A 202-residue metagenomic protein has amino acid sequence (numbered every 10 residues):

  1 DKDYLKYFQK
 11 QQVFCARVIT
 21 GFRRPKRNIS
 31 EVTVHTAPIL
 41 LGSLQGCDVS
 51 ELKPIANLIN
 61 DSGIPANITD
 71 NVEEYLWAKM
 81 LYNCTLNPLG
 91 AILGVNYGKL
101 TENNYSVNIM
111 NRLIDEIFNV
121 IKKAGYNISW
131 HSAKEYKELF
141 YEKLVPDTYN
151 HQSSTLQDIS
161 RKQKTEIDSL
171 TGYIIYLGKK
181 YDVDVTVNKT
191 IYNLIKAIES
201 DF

Functional and structural regions predicted by a protein language model:
D1-I29: Rossmann-like NAD(P)(H) cofactor-binding subdomain of soluble oxidoreductases
Q9, S30-V34, C84-L86: Short, hinge-like loop/turn segments at secondary-structure boundaries
R17-F22, Q45, V72-E74, L86 (+1 more regions): Glycine-rich beta-alpha junction loops
N28-A56, V107: Short beta-strand and adjoining strand-loop segment in the mid-core of the Rossmann-like NAD(P)-dependent dehydrogenase
S50-N87: FAD/FMN-dependent oxidoreductases across multiple families
N60-D61, M110-F202: NAD(P)-dependent Rossmann-like dehydrogenase/reductase catalytic/cofactor-binding core
E73-T101, Y105-F118, V145: Active-site-proximal catalytic alpha-helix in oxidoreductases
